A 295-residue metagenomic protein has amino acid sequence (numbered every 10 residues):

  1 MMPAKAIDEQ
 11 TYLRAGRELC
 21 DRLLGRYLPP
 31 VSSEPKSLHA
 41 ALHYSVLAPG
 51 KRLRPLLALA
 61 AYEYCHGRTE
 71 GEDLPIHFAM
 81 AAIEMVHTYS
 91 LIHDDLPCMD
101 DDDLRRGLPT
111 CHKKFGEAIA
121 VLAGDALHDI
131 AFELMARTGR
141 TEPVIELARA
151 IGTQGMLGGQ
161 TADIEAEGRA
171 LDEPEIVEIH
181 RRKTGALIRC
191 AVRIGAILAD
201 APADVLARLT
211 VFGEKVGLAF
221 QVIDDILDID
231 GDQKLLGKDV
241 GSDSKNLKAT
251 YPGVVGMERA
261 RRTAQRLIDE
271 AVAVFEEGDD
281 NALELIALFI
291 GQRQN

Functional and structural regions predicted by a protein language model:
M1-L28: N-terminal amphipathic/basic leader segments beginning at the initiator methionine
E18, L28-G291: Mg2+-dependent prenyl diphosphate-binding active-site environment of isoprenoid biosynthetic enzymes
